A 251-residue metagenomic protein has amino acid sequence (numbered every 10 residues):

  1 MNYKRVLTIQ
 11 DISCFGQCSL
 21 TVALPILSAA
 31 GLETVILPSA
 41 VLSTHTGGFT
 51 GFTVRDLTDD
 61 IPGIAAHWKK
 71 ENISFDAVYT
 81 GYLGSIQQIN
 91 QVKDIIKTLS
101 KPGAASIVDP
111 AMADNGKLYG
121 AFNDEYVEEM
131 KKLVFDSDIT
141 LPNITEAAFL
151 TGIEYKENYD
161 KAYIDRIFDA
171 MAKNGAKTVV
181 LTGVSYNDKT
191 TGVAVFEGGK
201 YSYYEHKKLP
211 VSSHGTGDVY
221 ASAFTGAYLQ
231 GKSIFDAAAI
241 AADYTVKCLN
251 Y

Functional and structural regions predicted by a protein language model:
N2-V108, M112-G120: Conserved N-terminal subdomain of the carbohydrate kinase-like
S13, A40-L42, G84, M112-D114 (+4 more regions): Glycine-rich beta-alpha junction loops
C14-F15, Y201-G215: Short pre-catalytic strand/loop immediately N-terminal to key active-site residues, enriched for Gly-Thr
L32, A176, K232: Short phosphate-binding/catalytic loops that engage adenosine nucleotides
G120-Y201, V211, F235: Conserved phosphate/ATP/ADP-binding segment of small-molecule kinases
F149, V211-I234, A238: Short, small-residue alpha-helix embedded
F235-Y251: Charged C-terminal helix
